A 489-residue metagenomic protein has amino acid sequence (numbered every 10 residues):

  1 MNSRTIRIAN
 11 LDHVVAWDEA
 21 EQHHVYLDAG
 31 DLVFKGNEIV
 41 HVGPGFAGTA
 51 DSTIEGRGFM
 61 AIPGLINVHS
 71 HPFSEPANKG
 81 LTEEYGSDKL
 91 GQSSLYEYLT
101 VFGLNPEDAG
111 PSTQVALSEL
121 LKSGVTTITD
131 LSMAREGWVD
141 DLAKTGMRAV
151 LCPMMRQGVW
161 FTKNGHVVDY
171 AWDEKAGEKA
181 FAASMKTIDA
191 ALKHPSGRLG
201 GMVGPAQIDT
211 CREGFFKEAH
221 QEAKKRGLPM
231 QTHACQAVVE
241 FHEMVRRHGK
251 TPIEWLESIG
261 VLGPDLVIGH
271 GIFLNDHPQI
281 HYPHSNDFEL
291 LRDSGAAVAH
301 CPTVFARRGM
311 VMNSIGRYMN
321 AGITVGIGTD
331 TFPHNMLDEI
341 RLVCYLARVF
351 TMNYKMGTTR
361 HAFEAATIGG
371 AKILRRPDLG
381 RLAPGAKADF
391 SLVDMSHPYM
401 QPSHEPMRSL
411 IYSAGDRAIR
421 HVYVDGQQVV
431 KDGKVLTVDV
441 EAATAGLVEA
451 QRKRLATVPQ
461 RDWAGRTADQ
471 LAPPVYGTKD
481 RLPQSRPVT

Functional and structural regions predicted by a protein language model:
M1-G48, F59-A61, P473-P474: N-terminal metal-binding scaffold of metallo-dependent hydrolase/deaminase domains
N2-N10, A47-G91, Q114, L121-K122: Replace "His-x-His-based motif
P76-A109, P153-K175, V238-L266, P278-I280 (+3 more regions): Active-site gating loops and adjacent loop-to-helix segments of metal-dependent hydrolytic enzymes
K79-M147, A180-S196, V448-A450, A456: Alpha-helical scaffold segments that flank or form the walls of functional sites
V139-H281: Metal-coordinating catalytic core of metallo-dependent amide/deamination hydrolases
E254, S258-D265, N313-M400, S413-G415: His/Asp/Glu-enriched, well-ordered alpha-helical/loop segment that forms or immediately abuts the divalent-metal
K387-A445: C-terminal cap of metal-dependent C-N hydrolases
E441, A445, E449, D462-T489: C-terminal regulatory/interaction regions
